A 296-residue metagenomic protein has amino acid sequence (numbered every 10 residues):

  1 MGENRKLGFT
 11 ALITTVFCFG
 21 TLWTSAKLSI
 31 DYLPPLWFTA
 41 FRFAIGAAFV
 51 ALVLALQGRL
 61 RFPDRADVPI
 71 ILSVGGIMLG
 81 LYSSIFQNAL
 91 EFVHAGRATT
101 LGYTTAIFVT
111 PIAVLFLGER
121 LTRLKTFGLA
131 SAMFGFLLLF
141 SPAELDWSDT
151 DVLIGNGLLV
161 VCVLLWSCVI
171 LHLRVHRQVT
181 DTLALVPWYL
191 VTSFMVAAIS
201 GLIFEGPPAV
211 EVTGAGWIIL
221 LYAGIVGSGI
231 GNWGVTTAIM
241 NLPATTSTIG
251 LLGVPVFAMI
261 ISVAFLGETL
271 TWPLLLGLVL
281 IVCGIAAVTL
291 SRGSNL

Functional and structural regions predicted by a protein language model:
M1-A40, S148-V175, V196, L296: Glycine-/small-residue-enriched transmembrane alpha-helix faces in small-molecule transporters and effluxers
F17-G20, T24, A51, G75-G80 (+9 more regions): Hydrophobic/small/kink-forming positions within alpha-helical transmembrane segments of polytopic membrane proteins
C18, L22-W23, A51-G102, L138 (+1 more regions): Specific transmembrane alpha-helical segments of multi-pass solute transporters/efflux pumps, especially DMT/EamA
S29, F38, R42, A89 (+7 more regions): Hydrophobic/aromatic residues within transmembrane alpha-helices of multi-pass small-molecule transporters
W37-A48, M78, F86-T126, C162 (+1 more regions): Specific alpha-helical transmembrane segments that line the substrate/conduction pathway and gating interfaces
T39-F41, S83, A95-T104, H172-F194 (+1 more regions): Helix-helix packing/entry segments at the starts of transmembrane helices
V50, L72, I112, L124-A143 (+4 more regions): Hydrophobic transmembrane alpha-helices of multi-pass small-molecule transport proteins
V50, V109-P111, W147-E205, L220 (+1 more regions): Transmembrane alpha-helical segments that form core, pore/gating elements of small-molecule transporters/exporters
